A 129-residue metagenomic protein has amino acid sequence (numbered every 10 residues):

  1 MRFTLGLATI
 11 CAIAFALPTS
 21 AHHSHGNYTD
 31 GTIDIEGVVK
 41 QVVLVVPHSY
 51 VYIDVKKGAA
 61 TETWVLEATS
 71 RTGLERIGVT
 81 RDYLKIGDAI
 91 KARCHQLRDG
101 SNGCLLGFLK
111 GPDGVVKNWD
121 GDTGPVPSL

Functional and structural regions predicted by a protein language model:
T4-P18: Bacterial N-terminal signal peptides
T19-I33: Short boundary/loop segments of OB/S1/cold-shock single-stranded nucleic-acid-binding domains
G37-V39: Conserved hydrophobic positions within beta-strands
V45-V55: Short aromatic-glycine-enriched beta-strand elements
E67-R76: Short, structured beta-strand/loop micro-motifs enriched in basic residues and often containing a Trp
R76-K91: Short nucleic-acid-contacting surface segments enriched for D/E, G, S/T with interspersed K/R
L97-G121: OB-fold/S1-family single-stranded nucleic acid-binding modules
